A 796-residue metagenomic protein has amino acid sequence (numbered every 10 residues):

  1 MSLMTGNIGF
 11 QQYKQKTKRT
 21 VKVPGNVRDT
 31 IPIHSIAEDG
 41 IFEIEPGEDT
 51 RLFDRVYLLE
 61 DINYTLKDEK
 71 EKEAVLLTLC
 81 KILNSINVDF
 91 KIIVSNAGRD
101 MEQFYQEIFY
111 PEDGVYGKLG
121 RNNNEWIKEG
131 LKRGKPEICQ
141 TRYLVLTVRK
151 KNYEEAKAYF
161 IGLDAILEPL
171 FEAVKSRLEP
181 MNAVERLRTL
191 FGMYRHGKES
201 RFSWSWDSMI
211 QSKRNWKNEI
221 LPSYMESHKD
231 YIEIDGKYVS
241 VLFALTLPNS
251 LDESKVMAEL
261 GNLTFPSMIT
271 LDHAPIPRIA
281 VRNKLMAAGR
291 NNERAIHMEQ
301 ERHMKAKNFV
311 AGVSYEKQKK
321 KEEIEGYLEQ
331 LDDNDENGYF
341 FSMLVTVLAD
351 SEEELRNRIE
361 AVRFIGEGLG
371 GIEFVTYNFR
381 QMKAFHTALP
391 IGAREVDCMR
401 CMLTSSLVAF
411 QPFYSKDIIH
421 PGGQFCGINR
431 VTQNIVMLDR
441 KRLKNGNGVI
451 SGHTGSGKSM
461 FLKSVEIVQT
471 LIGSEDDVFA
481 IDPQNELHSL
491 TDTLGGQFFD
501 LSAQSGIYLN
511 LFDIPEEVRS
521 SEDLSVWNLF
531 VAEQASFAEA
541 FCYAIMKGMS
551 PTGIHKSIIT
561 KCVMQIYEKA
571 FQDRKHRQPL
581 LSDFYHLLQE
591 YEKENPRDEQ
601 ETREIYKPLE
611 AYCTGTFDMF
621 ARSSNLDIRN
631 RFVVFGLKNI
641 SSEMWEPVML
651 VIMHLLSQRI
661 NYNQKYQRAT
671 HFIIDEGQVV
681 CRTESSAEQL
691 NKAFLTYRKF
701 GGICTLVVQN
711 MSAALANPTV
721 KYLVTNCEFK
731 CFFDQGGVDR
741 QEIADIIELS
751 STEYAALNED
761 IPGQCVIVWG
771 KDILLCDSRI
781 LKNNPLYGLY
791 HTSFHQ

Functional and structural regions predicted by a protein language model:
S2-F413: Extended, folded cores of ATP/NTP-driven motor/assembly subunits in large transport and secretion machines
I62, E69-V88, S95, I276 (+11 more regions): P-loop NTPase motor domains
I450: Hydrophobic anchor at the beta1->P-loop junction of P-loop NTPases
H453: P-loop (Walker A) phosphate-binding loop of NTP-binding proteins
K458: Conserved lysine of the Walker
F461: Hydrophobic positions on the alpha1 helix immediately C-terminal to the Walker A/P-loop
V468-F479: Post-Walker A helix-loop "phosphate-sensing" segment adjacent to the P-loop in P-loop NTPases
G496-F499, T719-F732: A short helix-turn-beta junction within AAA+ P-loop NTPase domains corresponding to the substrate/partner-engaging
